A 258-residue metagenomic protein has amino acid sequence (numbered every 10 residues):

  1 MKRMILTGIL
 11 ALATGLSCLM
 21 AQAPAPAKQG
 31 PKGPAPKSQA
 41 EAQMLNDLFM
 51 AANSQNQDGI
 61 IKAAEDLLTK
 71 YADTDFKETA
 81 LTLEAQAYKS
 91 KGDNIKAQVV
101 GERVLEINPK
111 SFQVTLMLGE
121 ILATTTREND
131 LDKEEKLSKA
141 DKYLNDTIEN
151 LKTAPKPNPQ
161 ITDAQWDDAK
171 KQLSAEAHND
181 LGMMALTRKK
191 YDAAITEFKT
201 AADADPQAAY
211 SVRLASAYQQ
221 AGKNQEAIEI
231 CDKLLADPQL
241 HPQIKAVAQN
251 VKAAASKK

Functional and structural regions predicted by a protein language model:
L19-A80: N-terminal leader/linker segments that initiate helical-solenoid repeat arrays
P26-Q39, P157-Q160, K171-M183, T187 (+2 more regions): Terminal, low-structured helical/coil segments at or just beyond the last alpha-helical repeat
K70-K77, E106-F112, L131, K152-Q172 (+2 more regions): Short solvent-exposed coil/turn linkers within tandem alpha-helical repeat scaffolds
